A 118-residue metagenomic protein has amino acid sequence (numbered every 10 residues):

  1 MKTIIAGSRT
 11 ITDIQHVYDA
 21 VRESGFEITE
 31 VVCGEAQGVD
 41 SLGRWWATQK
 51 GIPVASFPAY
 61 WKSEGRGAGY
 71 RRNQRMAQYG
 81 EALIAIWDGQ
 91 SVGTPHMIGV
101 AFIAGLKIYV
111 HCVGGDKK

Functional and structural regions predicted by a protein language model:
K2, T10-K117: Acidic/glycine-enriched connector segments
